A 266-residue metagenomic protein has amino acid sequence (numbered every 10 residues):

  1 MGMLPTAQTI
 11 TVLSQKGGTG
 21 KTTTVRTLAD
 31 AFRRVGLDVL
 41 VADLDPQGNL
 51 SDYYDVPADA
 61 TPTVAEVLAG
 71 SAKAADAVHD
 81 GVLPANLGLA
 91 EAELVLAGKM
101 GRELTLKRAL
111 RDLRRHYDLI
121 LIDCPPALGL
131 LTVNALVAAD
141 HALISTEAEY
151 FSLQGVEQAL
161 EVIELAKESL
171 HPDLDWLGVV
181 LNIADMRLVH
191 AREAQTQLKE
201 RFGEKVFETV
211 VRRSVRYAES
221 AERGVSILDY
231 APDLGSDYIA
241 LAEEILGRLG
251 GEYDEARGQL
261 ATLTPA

Functional and structural regions predicted by a protein language model:
M1-A266: P-loop NTP-binding core
